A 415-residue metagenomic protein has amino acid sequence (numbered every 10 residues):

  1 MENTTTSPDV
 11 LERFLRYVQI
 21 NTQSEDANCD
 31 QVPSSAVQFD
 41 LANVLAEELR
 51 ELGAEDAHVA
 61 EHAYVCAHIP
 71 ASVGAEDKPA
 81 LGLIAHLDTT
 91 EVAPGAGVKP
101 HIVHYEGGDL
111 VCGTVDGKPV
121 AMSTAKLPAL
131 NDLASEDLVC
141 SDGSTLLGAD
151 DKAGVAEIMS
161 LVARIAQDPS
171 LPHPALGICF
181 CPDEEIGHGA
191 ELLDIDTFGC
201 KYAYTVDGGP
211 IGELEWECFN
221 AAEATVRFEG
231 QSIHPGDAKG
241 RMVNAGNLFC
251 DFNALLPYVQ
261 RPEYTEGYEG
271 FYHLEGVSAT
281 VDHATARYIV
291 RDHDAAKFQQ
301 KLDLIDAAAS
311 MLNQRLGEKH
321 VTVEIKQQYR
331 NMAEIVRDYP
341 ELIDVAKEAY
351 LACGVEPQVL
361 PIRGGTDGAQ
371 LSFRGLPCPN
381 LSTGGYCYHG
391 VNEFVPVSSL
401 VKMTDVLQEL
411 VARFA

Functional and structural regions predicted by a protein language model:
S7-S35, C140, Y329, H389-G390: N-terminal capping segment at the start of a domain
D26-N28, D56, S170-A175, Y258-H273 (+2 more regions): Flexible, glycine/charged-enriched surface loops at secondary-structure junctions
C29-K78, G82-I84, D88, K99: A non-catalytic alpha/beta surface segment that caps or lines the substrate-entry region of metallo-dependent hydrolase
L45, E157-I165, F249-F252, L371 (+1 more regions): Buried hydrophobic packing segments
A75-A175, F180, C200: Active-site metal-coordination/substrate-binding segment of hydrolases, especially metallo-dependent peptidases
L127-L130, E136-A149, D183-D306, S310 (+2 more regions): Midchain, well-structured core segments that form catalytic/ion-binding scaffolds
V243-P262, A296-A308, D344, E348-L351 (+2 more regions): His/Asp/Glu-rich mid-to-C-terminal helical/loop segments that flank catalytic regions of hydrolases
N247-Y264, F271-H273, H320, R330-C378: Active-site-adjacent substrate-binding region of metalloamidase/peptidase-like peptide-processing proteins
